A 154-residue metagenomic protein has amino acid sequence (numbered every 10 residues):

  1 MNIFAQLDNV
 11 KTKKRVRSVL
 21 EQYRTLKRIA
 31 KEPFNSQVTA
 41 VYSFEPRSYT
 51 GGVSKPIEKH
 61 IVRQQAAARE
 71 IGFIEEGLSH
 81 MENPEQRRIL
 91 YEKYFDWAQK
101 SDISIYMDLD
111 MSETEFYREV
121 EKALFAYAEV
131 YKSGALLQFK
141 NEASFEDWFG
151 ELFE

Functional and structural regions predicted by a protein language model:
M1-H80, L109, E129-E154: N-terminal interaction/assembly modules
E82-K100: Short amphipathic alpha helix immediately N-terminal
R87-R88, T114, R118: Short, solvent-exposed positions on alpha-helices
K93-Y94, L109, V120: A general structural motif at alpha-helix termini
W97-E115: Helix-turn-helix DNA-binding module
F116-G134: DNA major-groove recognition helices of helix-turn-helix
